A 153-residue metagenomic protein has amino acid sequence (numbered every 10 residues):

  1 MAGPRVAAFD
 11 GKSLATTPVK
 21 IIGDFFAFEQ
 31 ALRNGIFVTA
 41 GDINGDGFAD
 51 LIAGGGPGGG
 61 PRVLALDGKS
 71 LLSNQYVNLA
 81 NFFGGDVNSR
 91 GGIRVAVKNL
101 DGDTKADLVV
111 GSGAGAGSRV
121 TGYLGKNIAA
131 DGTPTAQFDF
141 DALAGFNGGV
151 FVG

Functional and structural regions predicted by a protein language model:
M1, G45-G55, G102-S112: Acidic/hydrophobic-patterned starts of short beta strands in beta-sheet-rich repeat architectures
A2-V6, K20, N34-I36, A49 (+7 more regions): Repetitive beta-architecture junctions, highlighting loop-to-beta-strand starts across blade-like repeats
P4, F25-A40, N81-V97, D139-G153: Repeat-based blade/solenoid architectures
R5-D24, R62-N81, R119-F138: Beta-propeller blade repeat segments, especially FG-GAP/WD-type strand-to-loop junctions in 6- to 7-bladed propeller
A8, L51-A53, A65, G85 (+3 more regions): Functionally constrained cores in energy, signaling, and assembly domains
